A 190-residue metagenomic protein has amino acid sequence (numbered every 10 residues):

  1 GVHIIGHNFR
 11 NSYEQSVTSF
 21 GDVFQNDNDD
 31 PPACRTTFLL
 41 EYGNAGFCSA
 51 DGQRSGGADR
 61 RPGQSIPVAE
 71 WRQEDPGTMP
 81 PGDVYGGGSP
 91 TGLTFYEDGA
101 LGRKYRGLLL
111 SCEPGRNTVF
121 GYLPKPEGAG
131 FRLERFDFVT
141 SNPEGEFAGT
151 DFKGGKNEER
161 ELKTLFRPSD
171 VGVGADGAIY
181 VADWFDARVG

Functional and structural regions predicted by a protein language model:
G1-G190: Beta-propeller domains with acidic blade repeats across secreted/periplasmic ectodomains and cytosolic WD/CNH propellers
